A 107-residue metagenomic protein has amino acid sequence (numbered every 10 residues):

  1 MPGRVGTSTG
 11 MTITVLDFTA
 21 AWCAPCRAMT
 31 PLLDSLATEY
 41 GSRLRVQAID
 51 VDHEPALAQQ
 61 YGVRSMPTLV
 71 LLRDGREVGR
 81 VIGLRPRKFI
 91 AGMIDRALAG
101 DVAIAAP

Functional and structural regions predicted by a protein language model:
G10-T19: Short active-site neighborhood of thiol/selenol oxidoreductases, capturing the structured segment around
C23-C26, L69: The canonical Cys-X-X-Cys-His
R27-Y40: Typically the conserved alpha-helix immediately C-terminal to a functionally engaged Cys/Sec in thioredoxin-like
I49-A58: Structural microenvironment flanking redox-active thiols in thiol-disulfide oxidoreductases
Y61-V70: Structural micro-motif
L71-A105: Non-catalytic, surface beta->alpha helical segment in thiol-disulfide oxidoreductase systems
